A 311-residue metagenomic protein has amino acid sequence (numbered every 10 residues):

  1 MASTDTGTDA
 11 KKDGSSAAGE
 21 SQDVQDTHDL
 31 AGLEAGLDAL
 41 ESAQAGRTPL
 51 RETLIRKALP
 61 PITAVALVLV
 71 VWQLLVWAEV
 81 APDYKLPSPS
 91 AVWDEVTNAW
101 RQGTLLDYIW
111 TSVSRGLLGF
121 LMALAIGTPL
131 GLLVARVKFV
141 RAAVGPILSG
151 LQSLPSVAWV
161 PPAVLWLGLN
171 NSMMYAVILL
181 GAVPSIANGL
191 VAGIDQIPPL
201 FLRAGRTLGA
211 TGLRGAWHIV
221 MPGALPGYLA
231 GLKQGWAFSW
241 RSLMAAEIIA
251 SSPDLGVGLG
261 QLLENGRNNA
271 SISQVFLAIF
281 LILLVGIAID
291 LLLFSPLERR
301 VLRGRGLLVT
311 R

Functional and structural regions predicted by a protein language model:
M1-T63, L291-R311: Transmembrane alpha-helical segments of polytopic membrane transport and secretion proteins
A45-T53, A78-L121, Q261, N265: Periplasmic/extracellular loop-to-transmembrane helix junction in inner-membrane transport proteins
L118, N269-E298: A membrane-interface signal for the N-terminal entry of alpha-helical transmembrane segments
L118-L148: Transmembrane-helix boundary motif in ABC transporter permease subunits
S149-S185, A192-G193: Generic hydrophobic transmembrane alpha-helix motif, especially the helices
L154, I194-L200, A204-A224: Short helix-to-coil transition segments within interhelical loops that connect adjacent transmembrane helices
L165-W166, S242-F276, L281, G306-R311: Glycine-rich helix-loop "coupling/hinge" segments at transmembrane-helix boundaries in multipass transporters
A176-L180, G212-A246, L277: Transmembrane alpha-helices
